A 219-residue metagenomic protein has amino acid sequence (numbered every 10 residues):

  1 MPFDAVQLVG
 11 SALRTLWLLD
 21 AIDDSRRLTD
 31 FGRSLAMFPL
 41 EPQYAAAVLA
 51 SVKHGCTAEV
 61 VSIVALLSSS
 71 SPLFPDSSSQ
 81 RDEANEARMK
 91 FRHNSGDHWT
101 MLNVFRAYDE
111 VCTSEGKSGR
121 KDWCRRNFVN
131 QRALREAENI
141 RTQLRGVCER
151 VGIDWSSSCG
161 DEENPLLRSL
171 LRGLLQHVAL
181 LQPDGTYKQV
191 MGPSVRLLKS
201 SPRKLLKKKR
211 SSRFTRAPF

Functional and structural regions predicted by a protein language model:
M1-F219: Second RecA-like catalytic domain
